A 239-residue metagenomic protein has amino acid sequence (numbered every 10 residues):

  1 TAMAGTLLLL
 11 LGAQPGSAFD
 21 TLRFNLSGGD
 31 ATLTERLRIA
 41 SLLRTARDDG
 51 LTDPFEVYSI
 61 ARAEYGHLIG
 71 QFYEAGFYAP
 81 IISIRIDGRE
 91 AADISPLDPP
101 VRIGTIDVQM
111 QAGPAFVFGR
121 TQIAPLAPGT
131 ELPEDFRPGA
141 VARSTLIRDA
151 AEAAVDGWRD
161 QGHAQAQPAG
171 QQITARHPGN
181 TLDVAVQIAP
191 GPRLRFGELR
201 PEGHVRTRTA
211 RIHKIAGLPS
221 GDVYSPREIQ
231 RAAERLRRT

Functional and structural regions predicted by a protein language model:
T1-A2, F196: Accessible peptide chain termini
A2-G12: Bacterial N-terminal signal peptides
L10-Q14, A40, P100: Low-complexity, intrinsically disordered/propeptide-like segments
S17-T32, T45-T239: Periplasmic polypeptide-binding modules associated with outer-membrane biogenesis and secretion
T32-L42: Histidine-centered catalytic/metal-coordination loop motif
